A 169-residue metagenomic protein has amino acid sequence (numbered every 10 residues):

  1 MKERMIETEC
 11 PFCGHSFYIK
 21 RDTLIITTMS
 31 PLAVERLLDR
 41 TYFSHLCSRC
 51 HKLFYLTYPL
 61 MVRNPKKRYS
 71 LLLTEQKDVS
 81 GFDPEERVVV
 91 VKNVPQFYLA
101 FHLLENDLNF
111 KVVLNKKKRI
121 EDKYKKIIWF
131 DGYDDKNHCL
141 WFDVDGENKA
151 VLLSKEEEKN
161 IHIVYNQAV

Functional and structural regions predicted by a protein language model:
M1-T74: N-terminal cysteine/histidine-rich coordination modules
K20, V90-A100, L104-N106, D145 (+2 more regions): Helix N-cap / beta->alpha transition motif
M29-V34, A100, L104, K116 (+3 more regions): Generic structural signal of hydrophobic/aromatic residues within well-ordered alpha-helices of folded domains
V34-L38, N64, L71-L73, K77-V79 (+3 more regions): General N-terminal targeting signals
L38-Y42, N109, N166: Generic surface-pattern signal
Y42-R49, V79-V88, D145-E156: Short, Lys/Arg-enriched charge-dense amphipathic segments
S48-K118: Domain-exit/linker segments immediately C-terminal to small folded modules
K123-V169: C-terminal, charged low-complexity interaction regions
